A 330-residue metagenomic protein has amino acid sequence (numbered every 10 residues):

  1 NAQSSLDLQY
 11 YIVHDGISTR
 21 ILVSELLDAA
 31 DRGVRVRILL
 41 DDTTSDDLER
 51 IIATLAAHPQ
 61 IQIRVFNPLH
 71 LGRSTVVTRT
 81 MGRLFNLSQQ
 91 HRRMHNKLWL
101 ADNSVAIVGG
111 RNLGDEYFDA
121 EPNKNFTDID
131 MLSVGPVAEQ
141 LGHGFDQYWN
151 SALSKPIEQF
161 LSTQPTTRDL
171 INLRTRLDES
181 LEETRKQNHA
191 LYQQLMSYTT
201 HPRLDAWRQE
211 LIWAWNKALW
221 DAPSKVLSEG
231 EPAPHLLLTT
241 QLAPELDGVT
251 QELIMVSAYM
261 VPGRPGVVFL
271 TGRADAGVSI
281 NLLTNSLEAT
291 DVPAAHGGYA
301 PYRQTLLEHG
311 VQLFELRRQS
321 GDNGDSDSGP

Functional and structural regions predicted by a protein language model:
N1-K97, A101-P330: Charged, low-complexity intrinsically disordered terminal segments
